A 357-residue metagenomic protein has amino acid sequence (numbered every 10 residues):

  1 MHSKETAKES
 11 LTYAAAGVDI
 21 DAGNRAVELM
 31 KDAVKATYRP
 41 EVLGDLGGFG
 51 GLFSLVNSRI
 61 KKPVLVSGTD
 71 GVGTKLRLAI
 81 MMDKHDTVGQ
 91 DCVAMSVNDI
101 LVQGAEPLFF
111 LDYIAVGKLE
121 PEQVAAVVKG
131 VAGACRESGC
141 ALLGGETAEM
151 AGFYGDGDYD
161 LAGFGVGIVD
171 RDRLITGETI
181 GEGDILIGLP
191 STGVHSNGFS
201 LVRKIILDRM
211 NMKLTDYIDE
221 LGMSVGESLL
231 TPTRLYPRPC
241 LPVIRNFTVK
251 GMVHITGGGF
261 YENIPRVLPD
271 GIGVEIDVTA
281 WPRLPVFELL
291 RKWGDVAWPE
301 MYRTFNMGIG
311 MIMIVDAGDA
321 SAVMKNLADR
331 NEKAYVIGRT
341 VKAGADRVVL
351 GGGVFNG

Functional and structural regions predicted by a protein language model:
H2-A15, D32, Q123-A141, Y154-Y159 (+3 more regions): Glycine-/charge-enriched secondary-structure boundary and capping motifs
N24: Glycine-enriched loop-and-adjacent helix/strand subsegments that border the catalytic/binding cleft of enzyme cores
L29, A33-T192: Glycine-rich phosphate/pyrophosphate-binding loop regions near the starts of catalytic domains
R59-I60, V72-K75, D170-R173, V194-S196 (+4 more regions): Short, acidic Gly/Pro/Ser/Thr-rich loop/turn segments
P63-L65, G71-G73, G177, G181 (+2 more regions): Acidic-glycine-rich active-site phosphate/pyrophosphate-binding loop
D160, R173-L221, V225: Short, acidic (Asp/Glu-rich) active-site segment that either coordinates a divalent metal cofactor
